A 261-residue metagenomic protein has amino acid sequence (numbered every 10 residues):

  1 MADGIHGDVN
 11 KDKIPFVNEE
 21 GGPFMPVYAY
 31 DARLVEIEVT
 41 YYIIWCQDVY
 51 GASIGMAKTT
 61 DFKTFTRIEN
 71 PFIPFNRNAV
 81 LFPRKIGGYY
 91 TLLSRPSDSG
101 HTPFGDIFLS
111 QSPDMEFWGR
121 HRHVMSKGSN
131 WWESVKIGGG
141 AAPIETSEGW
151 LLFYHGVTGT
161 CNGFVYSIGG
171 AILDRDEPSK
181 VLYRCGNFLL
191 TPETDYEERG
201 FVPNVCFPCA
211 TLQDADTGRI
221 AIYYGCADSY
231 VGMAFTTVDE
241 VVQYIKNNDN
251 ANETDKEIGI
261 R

Functional and structural regions predicted by a protein language model:
M1-Y30, V35-V80, R84-V135, I144-N204 (+2 more regions): Beta-rich carbohydrate-recognition and catalytic domains
A141: Catalytic core of Fe(II)/2-oxoglutarate
C209, Q213: C-terminal substrate/ligand-recognition segments
